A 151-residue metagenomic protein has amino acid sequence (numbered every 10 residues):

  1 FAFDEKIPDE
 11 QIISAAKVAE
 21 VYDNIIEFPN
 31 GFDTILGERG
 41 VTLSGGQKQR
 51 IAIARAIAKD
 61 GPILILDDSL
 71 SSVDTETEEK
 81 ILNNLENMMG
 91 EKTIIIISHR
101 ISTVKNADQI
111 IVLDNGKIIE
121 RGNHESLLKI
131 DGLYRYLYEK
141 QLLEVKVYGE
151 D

Functional and structural regions predicted by a protein language model:
F1-E38, N83, E91: ABC ATPase nucleotide-binding domain helical subdomain, centered on the C-loop/LSGGQ "ABC signature"
V18, E27, G31, N83 (+2 more regions): C-terminal portion of ABC ATPase nucleotide-binding domains
Y22-I51, S69, V73-E76, E144-D151: ABC-fold ATPase nucleotide-binding domain signature/coupling loops
I53, I97: Hydrophobic anchor residue at the start of the ABC signature
A58-P62, E91: A short, proline-enriched helix->beta-strand linker immediately N-terminal to the Walker B motif in ABC-type P-loop
L64-D68: Catalytic Walker B motif of ABC-type/P-loop ATPase nucleotide-binding domains
D74-N84: Conserved D-loop/post-Walker B switch-helix segment of ABC ATPase nucleotide-binding domains
N87-I96, V104: Conserved catalytic loops of ABC-family nucleotide-binding domains
